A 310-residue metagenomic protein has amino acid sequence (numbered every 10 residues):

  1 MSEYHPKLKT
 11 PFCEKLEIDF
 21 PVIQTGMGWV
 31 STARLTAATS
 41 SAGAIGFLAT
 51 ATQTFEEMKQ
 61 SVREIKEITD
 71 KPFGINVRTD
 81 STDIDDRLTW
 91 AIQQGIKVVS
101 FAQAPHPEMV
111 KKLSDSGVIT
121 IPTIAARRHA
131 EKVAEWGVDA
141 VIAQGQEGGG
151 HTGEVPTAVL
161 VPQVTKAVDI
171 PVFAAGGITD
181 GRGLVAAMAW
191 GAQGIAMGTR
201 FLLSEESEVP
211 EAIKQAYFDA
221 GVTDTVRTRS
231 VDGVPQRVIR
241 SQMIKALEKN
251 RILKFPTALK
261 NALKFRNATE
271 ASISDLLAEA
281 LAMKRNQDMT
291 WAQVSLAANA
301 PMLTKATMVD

Functional and structural regions predicted by a protein language model:
M1-P171, L281, L303: Active-site entrance/lid segments in N-terminal catalytic domains of soluble metabolic enzymes
T157-D169, F173, T179-D310: Conserved active-site-proximal phosphate/metal-binding subdomains
